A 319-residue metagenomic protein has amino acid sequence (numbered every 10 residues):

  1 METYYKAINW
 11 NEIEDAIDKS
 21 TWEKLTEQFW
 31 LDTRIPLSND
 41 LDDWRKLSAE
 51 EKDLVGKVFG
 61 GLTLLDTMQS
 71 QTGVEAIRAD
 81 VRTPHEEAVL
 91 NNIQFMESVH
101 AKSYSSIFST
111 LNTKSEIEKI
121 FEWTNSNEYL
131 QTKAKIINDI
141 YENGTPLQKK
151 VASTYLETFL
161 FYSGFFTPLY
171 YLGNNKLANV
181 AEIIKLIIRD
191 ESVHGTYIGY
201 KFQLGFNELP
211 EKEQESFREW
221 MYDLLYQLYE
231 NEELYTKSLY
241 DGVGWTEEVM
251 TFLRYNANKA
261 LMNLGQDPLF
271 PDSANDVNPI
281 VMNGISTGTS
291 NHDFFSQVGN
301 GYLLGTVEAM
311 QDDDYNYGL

Functional and structural regions predicted by a protein language model:
M1-L319: Non-heme di-metal
